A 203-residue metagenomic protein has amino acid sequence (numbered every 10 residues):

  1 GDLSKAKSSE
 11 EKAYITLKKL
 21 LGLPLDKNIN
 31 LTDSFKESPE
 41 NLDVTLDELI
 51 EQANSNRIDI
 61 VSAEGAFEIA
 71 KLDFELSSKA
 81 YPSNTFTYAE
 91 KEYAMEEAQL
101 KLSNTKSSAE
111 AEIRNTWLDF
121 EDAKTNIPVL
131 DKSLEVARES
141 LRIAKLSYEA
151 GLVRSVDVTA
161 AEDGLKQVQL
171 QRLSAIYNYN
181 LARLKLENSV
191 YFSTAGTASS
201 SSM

Functional and structural regions predicted by a protein language model:
G1-L3, T125-S174, E187-S189, S193-T194: Charged, solvent-exposed structural "stalk/scaffold" segments of large extracytoplasmic/peripheral assemblies
G1-Q52: Periplasmic alpha-helical coiled-coil/stalk elements that build and connect Gram-negative outer-membrane
S4-E10, D47-T105, I127-A137, A161-E162: Amphipathic, heptad-repeat alpha-helical/coiled-coil signature enriched at exported N-termini that scaffold
K12-P24, V61-I69, L181-G196: Long amphipathic alpha-helical coiled-coil segments
K19, S107-I113: Extracytoplasmic/periplasmic mature domains of Sec-exported, cell-envelope-associated bacterial proteins
N84, A109, T116, G151-R154: Alpha-helical heptad-repeat coiled-coil segments that mediate oligomerization/polymerization in large
K101-L102, Q171-M203: Acidic, low-complexity, intrinsically disordered peripheral segments
